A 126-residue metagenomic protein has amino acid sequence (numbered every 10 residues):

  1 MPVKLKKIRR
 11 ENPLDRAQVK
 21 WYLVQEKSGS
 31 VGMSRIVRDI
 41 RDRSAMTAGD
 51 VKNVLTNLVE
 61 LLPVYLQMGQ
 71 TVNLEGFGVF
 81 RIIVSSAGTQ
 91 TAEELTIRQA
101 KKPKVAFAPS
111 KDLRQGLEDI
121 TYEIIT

Functional and structural regions predicted by a protein language model:
M1-T126: Strongly charged
